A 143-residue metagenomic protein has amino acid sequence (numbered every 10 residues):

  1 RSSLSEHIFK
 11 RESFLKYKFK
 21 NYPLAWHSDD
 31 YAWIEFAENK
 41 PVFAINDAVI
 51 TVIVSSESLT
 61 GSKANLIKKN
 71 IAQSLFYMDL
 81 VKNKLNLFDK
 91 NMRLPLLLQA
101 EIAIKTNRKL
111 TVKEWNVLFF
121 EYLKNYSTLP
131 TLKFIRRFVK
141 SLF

Functional and structural regions predicted by a protein language model:
R1-N65: Conserved nucleotide-sugar donor-binding catalytic segment
H7, K90, P130-F134: Short alpha-helical segments used as structural interaction elements across diverse proteins
A25, A48, V52-S56, G61-F88 (+1 more regions): Catalytic core of nucleotide-sugar-dependent glycosyltransferases
Y31-E35, A72-F76, Q99: Alpha-helical elements of Rossmann-like donor-binding domains used by nucleotide-donor carbohydrate transfer enzymes
K90-L97: Short, charged, amphipathic alpha-helical segments
L97-F143: Membrane-interface aromatic/basic loop that binds lipid-linked glycans or pyrophosphate carriers, typified by
